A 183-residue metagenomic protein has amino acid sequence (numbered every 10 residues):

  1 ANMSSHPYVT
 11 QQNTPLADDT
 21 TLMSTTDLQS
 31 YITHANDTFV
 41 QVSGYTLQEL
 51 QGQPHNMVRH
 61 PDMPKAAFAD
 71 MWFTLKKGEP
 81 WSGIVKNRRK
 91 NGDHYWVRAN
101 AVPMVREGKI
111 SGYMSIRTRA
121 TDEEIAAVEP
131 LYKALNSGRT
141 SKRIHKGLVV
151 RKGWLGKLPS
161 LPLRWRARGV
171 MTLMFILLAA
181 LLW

Functional and structural regions predicted by a protein language model:
I32-T33: Conserved hydrophobic beta-strand signature of PAS-family and PAS-like sensory domains
F39-L50: PAS/PAS-like sensory domain cap-loop motif
Q51-D62: PAS-family sensory/regulatory domains
P61-K86: Terminal output helix/cap of sensory domains in signal transduction proteins
P80, H94-W96, G112: Beta-strand residues that line the small-molecule/cofactor-binding core of sensory signal-transduction domains
K86-N91, V105: PAS-family sensory domains
N100-Y113, T118-V128: Short loop/turn elements at sensory-signaling interfaces that couple input to output
L148-W183: Alpha-helical transmembrane segments and their helix-membrane boundary motifs
